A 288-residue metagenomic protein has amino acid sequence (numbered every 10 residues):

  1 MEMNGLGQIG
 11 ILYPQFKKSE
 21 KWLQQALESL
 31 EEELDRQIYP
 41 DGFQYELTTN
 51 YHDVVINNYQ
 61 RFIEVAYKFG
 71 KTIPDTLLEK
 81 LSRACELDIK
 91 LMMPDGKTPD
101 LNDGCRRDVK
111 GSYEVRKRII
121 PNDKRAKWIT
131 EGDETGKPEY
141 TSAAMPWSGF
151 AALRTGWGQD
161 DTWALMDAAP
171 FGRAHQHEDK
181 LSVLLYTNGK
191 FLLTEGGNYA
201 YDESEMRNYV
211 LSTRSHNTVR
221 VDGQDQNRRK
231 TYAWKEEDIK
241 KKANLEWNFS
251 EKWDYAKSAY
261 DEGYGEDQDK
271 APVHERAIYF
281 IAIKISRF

Functional and structural regions predicted by a protein language model:
M1-N4: Extended ligand-binding groove/face enriched in aromatic
G7, I11-P14, Y67: Short coil/turn linking the two alpha-helices of tandem helical-hairpin repeats
F16-S19: Helix-rich, typically C-terminal accessory recognition domains appended to large enzymatic cores
Q24-R36: Short, charged, amphipathic alpha-helices and their helix-cap/turn boundaries
L34-Y39, R276-I278: Blade-edge beta-strand/turn elements of extracellular beta-propeller and related beta-sheet repeat scaffolds
Y39, F43-L192, E246-E251: Carbohydrate-active enzyme catalytic cores, enriched for enzymes that act on polyanionic acidic polysaccharides
Y140-F288: Non-catalytic C-terminal accessory modules of carbohydrate-active enzymes
